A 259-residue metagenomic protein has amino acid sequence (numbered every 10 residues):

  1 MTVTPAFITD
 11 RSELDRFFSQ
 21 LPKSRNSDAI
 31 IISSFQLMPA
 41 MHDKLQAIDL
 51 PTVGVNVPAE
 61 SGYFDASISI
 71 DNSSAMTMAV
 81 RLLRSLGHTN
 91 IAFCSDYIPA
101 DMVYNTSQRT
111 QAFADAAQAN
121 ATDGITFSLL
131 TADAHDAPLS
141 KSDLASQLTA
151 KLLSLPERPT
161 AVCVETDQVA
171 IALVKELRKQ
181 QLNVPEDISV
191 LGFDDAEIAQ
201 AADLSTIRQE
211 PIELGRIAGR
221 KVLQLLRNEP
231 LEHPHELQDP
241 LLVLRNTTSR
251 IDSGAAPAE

Functional and structural regions predicted by a protein language model:
M1-L37, V57: Central regulatory/effector-binding core of bacterial HTH transcription factors
M1-T4, A29, Q46-G54, P58-E259: Bacterial carbohydrate/catabolite-sensing allosteric modules
E13, H42, D252: Short acidic, gly/pro-rich beta-turn/loop elements at beta-sheet edges and active-site/ligand-binding grooves
L37-P39, V169-A170: Glycine-rich nucleotide phosphate-binding loop and flanking beta-alpha elements of Rossmann-like dinucleotide-binding
M38-Q46: Active-site-adjacent beta->alpha loops and helix N-cap segments on the catalytic face of soluble alpha/beta enzymes
